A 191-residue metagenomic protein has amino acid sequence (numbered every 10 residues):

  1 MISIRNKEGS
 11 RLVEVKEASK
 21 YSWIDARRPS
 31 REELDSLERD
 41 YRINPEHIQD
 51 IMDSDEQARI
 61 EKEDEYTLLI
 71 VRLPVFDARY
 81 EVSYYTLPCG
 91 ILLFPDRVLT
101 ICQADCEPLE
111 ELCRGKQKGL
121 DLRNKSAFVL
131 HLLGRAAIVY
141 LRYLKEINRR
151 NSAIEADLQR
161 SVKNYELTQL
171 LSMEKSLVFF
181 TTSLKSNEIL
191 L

Functional and structural regions predicted by a protein language model:
M1-L191: Peripheral, non-transmembrane regulatory/ligand-interaction domains of membrane transport proteins
